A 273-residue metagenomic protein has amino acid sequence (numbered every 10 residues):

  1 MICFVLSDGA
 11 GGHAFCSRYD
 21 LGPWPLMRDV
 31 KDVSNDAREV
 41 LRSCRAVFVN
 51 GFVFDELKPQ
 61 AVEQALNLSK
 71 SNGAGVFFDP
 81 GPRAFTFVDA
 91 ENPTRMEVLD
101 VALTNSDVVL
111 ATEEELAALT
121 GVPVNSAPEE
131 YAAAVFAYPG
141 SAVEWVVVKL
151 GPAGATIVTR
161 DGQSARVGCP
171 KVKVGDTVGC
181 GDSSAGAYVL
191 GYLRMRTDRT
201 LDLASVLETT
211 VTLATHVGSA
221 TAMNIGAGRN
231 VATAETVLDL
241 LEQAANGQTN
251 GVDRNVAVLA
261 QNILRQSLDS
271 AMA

Functional and structural regions predicted by a protein language model:
M1-V49, V237-A273: Conserved N-terminal subdomain of the carbohydrate kinase-like
C3, G75, V108, E144-W145: Proline-centered loop/turn at the N-terminus of a beta-strand
D8, D89, T159: Acidic surface patches and DE-rich sequence motifs
L21-G22, P82-A84, E115-A117, V172-K173 (+1 more regions): A short, flexible beta-alpha/helix-coil linker loop
S34-A37, L99, V174: Acidic, amphipathic alpha-helical patches
E39-V40, V101-A102, P139: Structural alpha-helical scaffold elements that stabilize or flank donor/cofactor-binding regions in carbohydrate
A46-Y131, A153-G154: Conserved beta-alpha-beta core of the PfkB/ribokinase-like small-molecule kinase fold
N67-S71, P93-M96, V122-A273: Conserved phosphate-binding/catalytic region of the ribokinase-like
